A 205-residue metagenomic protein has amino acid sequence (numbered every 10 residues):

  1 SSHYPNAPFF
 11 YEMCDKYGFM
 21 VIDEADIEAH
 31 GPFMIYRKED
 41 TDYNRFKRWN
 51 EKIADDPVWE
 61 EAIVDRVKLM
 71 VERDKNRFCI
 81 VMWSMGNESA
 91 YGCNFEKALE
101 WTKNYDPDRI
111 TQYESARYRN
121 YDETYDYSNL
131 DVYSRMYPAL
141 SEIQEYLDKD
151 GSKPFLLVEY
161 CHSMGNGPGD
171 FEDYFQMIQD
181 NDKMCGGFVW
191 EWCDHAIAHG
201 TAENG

Functional and structural regions predicted by a protein language model:
S1-G205: Substrate-binding/catalytic cleft of secreted carbohydrate-active enzymes, primarily glycoside hydrolases
